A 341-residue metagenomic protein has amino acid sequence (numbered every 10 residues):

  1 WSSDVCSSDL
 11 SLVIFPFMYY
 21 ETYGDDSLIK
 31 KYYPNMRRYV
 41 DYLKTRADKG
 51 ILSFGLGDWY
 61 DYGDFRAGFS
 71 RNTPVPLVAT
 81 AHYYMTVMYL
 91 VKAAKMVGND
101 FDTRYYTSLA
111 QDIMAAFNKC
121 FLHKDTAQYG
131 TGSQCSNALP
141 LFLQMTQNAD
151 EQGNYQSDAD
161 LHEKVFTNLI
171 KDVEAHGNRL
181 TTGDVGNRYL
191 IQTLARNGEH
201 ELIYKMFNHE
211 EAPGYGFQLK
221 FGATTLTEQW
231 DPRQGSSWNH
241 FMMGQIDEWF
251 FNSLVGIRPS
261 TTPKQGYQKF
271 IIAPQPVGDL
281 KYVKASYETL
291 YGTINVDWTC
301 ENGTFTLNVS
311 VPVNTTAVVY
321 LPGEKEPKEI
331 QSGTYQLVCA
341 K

Functional and structural regions predicted by a protein language model:
W1-S7: Short, small-residue-biased leader/transition segments that mark boundaries at the very start of proteins
M18-Y19, L90: Alpha-helical transmembrane segments of multipass membrane proteins
D25-D26, N99: Short loop-to-helix capping motifs
Y32-K44: Carboxylate/His-rich catalytic cores and anion/metal-binding grooves
K44-D64, N72-W238, T334: Catalytic cores of carbohydrate-active enzymes
E201-K341: Non-catalytic C-terminal accessory modules of carbohydrate-active enzymes
